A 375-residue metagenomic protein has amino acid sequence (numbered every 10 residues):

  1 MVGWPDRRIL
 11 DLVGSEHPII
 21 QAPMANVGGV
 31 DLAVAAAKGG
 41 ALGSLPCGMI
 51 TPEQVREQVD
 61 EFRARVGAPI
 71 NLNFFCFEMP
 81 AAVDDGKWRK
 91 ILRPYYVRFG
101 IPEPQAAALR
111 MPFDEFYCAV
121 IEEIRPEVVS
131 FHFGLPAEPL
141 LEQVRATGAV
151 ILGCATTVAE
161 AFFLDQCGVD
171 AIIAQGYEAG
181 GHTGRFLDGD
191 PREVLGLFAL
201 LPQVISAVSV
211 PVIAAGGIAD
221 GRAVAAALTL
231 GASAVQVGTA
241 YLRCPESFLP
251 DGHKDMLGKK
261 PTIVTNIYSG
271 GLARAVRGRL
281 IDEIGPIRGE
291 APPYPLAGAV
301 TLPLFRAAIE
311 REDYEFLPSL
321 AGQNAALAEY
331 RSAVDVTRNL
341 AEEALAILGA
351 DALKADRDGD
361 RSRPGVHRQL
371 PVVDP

Functional and structural regions predicted by a protein language model:
M1, Q21, P104-R110, R357-P375: Intrinsic structural disorder
M1-A207, L340: Active-site entrance/lid segments in N-terminal catalytic domains of soluble metabolic enzymes
A25-G28, A219, R363: Residues at the start of alpha-helices and the adjacent loop-to-helix junctions
R93-Y95, H182-L187, P191-I213, I218-R361 (+1 more regions): Conserved active-site-proximal phosphate/metal-binding subdomains
